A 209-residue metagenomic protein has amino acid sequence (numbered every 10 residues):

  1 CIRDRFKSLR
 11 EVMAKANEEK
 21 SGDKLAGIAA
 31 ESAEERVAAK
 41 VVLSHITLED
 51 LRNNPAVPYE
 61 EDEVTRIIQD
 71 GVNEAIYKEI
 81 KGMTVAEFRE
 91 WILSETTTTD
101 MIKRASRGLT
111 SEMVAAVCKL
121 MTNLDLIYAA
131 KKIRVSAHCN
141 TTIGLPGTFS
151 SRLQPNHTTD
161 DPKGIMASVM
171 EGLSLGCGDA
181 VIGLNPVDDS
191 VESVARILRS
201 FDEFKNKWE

Functional and structural regions predicted by a protein language model:
C1-D4: Conserved small/polar residues in nucleotide/adenosyl-binding loops
E19-E95: An N-terminal, globular interaction/scaffold subdomain
I76, F149-G164: Active-site mouth loops of central-metabolism enzymes
I76-I127: Low-complexity, highly charged intrinsically disordered N-terminal segments that act as targeting/localization
A105-T110, V117-M121, A180-F201: Glycine-rich, proline-tolerant flexible connector loops at the mouths of alpha/beta enzymes
D125-K131, L145-P146, S151, V191-E209: Alpha-helix-loop-beta-strand connector modules within alpha/beta enzyme cores
G172: Conserved, mostly hydrophobic/aromatic
